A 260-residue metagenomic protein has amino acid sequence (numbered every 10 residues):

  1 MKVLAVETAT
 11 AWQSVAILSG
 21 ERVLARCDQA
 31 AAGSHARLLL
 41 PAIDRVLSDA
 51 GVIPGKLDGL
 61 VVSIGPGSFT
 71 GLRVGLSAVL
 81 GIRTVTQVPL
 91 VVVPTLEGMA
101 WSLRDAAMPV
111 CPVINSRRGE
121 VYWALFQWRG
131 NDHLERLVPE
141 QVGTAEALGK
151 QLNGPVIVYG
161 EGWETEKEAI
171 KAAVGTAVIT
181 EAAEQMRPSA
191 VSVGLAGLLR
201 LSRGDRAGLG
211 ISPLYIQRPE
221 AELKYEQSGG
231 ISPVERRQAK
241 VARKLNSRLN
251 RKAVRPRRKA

Functional and structural regions predicted by a protein language model:
M1, Q13, G119-W123, I211: Change "...and in nucleic-acid phosphodiester-cleaving endonucleases..." to "...and in nucleic-acid processing enzymes
M1-I64, K244-L245, R258: N-terminal beta-alpha supersecondary unit
R22, S34, P89-P188, Y215 (+1 more regions): Surface "functional belts" at beta-alpha junctions
V46-D49, V85, A173, A177 (+2 more regions): Change "in soluble alpha/beta enzymes" to "in soluble alpha/beta proteins
S48-G55, R83-V93, D205: Phosphate-handling active-site elements
V61-V92: DPxDG-like acidic metal-binding loop motif
T180-N250: Acyltransferase
